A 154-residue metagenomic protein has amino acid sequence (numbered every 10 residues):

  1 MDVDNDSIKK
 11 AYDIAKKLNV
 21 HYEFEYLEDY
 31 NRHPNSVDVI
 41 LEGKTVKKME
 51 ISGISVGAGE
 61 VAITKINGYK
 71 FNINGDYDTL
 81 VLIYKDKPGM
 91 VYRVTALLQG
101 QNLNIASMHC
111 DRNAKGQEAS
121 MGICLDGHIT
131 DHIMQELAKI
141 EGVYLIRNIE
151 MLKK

Functional and structural regions predicted by a protein language model:
M1-V3: Short, structured active-site "lid" loops
N5-I14, Y22-L27, E42-K154: A conserved regulatory-domain signal marking ACT and ACT-like small-molecule sensing domains and adjacent regulatory
D29-Y30, P34-I40: A glycine-rich beta-turn/hairpin centered on an aromatic-Pro dipeptide
